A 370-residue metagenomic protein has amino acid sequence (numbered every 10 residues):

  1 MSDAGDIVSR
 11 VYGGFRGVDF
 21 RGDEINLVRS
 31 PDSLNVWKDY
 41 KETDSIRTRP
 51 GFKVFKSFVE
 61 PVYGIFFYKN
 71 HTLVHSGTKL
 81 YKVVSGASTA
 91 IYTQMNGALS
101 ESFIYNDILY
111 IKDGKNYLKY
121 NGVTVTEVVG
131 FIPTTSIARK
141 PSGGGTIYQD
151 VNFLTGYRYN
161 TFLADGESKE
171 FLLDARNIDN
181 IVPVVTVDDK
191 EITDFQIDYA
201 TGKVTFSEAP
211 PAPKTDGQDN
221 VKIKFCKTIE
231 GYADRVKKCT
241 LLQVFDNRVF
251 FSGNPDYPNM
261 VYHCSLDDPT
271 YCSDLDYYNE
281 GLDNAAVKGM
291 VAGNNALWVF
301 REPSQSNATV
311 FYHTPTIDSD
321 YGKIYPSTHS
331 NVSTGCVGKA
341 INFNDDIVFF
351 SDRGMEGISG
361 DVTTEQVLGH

Functional and structural regions predicted by a protein language model:
M1-S88, Y117, T134-F153, D234-D318: N-terminal beta-propeller domains
K41-I104, Y110, A164-I192, Q196-Q218: N-terminal assembly/attachment segments of tailed bacteriophage virion structural proteins
A90-Q94, E127-I132, C272-D276, Y321-S327 (+1 more regions): Beta-propeller fold detector
T93-L99, I132-T134, N284-A285, T328-G335: Short coil/turn segments at the loop-to-beta-strand junctions that recur within blades of beta-propeller repeat folds
L99-P141: Hydrophobic or amphipathic alpha-helical targeting/insertion segments
V123-V128, F311-D320, I358-H370: Short loop/turn segments immediately following beta-strands, especially the blade-tip and inter-blade linker loops
T126-A212, C226-K238: Extended beta-strand solenoid/passenger and fiber regions
A292-V310, V332-S359: Structured, hydrophobic secondary-structure cores that serve as assembly/anchoring elements
